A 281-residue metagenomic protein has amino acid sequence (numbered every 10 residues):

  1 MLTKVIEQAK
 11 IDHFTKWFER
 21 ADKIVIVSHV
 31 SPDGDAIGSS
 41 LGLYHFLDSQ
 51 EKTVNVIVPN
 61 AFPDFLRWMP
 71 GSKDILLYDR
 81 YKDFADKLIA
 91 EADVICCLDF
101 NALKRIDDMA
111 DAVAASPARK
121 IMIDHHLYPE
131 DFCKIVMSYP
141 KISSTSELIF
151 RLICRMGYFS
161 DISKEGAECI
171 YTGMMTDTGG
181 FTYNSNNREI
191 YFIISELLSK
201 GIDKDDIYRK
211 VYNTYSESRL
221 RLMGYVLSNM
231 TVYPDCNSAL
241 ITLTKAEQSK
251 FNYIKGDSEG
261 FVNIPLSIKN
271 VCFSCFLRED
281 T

Functional and structural regions predicted by a protein language model:
L2-V30, G38-L77, D83-D86, E91-V94 (+1 more regions): Hydrophobic helix-and-loop "lid/oligomerization" segment in the mid-to-C-terminal part of catalytic domains
V27, S31, C97, M122-I123 (+1 more regions): Generic enzyme active-site microenvironment
G34-S40, L103-D107: Short glycine/serine/threonine-rich phosphate/pyrophosphate-binding segments that cradle anionic phosphate groups
G38, W68-P70, M109, F132-I135 (+1 more regions): Short acidic, glycine/serine/threonine-rich loops at helix termini
L43-Y44, A112-A115, S138-Y139, F192: Glycine-rich, phosphate-binding/catalytic loops in enzymes
L76-I135: Active-site cofactor/cluster-binding pocket
L103, Y128-P129, T176, K245-Q248: A short, flexible beta-alpha/helix-coil linker loop
I123-I193: Short alpha-helices
